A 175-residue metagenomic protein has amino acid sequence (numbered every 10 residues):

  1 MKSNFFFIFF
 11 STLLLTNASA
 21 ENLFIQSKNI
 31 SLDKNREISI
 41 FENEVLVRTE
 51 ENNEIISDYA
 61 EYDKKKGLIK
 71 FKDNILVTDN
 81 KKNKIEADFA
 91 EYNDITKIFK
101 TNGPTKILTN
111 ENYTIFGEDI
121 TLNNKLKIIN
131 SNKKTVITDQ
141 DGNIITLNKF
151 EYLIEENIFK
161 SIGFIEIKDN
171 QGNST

Functional and structural regions predicted by a protein language model:
N4-T16: Sec-dependent N-terminal signal peptides
A18-T175: N-terminal amphipathic/hydrophobic interface segments
